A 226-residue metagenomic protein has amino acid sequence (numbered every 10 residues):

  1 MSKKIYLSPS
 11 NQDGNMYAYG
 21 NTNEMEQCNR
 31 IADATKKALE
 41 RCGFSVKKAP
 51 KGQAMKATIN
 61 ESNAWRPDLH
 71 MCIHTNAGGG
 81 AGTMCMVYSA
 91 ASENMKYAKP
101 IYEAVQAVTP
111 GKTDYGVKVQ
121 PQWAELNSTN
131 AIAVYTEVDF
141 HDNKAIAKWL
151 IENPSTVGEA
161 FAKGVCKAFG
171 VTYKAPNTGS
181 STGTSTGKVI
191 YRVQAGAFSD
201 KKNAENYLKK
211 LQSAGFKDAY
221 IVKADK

Functional and structural regions predicted by a protein language model:
M1, G43-F44, A49, P67 (+4 more regions): A generic structural signal for ordered secondary structure
M1-S2, K226: Short, Lys/Arg-enriched, disordered terminal segments
S2-Y6, N11-M16, T22-S180: Active-site-proximal helix/loop segments of hydrolytic enzymes
P176-K226: Solvent-exposed beta-strand motifs enriched in subsets of small alpha/beta binding domains, especially certain
